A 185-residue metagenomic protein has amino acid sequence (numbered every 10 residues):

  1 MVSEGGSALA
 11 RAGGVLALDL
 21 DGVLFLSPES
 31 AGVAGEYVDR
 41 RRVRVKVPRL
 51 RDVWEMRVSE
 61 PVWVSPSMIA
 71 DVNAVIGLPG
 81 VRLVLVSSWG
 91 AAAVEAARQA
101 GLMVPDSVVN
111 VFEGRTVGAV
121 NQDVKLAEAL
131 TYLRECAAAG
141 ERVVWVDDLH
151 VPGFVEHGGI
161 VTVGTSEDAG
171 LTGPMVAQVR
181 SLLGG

Functional and structural regions predicted by a protein language model:
V2-G5, L9-R115: Alpha-helical substrate-recognition element adjacent to the catalytic core
V94-G185: C-terminal cap/substrate-recognition subdomain and adjoining C-terminal extension of metal-dependent phosphatase-like
